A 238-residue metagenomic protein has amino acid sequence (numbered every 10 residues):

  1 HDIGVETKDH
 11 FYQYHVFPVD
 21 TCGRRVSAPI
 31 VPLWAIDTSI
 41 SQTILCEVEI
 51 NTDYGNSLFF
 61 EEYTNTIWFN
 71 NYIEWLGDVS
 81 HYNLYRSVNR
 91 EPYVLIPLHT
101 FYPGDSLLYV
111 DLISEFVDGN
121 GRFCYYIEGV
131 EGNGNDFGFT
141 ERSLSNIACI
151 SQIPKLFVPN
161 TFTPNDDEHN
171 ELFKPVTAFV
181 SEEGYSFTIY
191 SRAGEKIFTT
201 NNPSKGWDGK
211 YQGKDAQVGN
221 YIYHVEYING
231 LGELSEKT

Functional and structural regions predicted by a protein language model:
H1-K8, S80-G119: Recognizes extended acidic, P/S/T-rich segments that occur within or adjacent to Ig-like beta-sandwich modules
V5-D9, F60-E62, Y102-G104, F116-N120 (+4 more regions): Surface-exposed coil/turn segments at beta-strand junctions on protein surfaces, enriched
E6-K8, D20-D78, G119, G132-D166: Pro/Thr/Ser/Gly-rich low-complexity, intrinsically disordered linker/stalk tracts
Y12-Y14, F123-Y125, G219, Y223: Hydrophobic beta-strand segments within extracellular beta-sandwich modules
P18, G129, V225-Y227: Conserved structural position at the C-terminal beta-strand of extracellular beta-sandwich adhesion modules
P29, H99-F101, T200: Short hydrophobic alpha-helix segments
C46-E47, W68, S145-T238: Short loop/turn motifs at secondary-structure boundaries
D78-Y82, E183-G184: Solvent-exposed loop segments of extracellular immunoglobulin-like
